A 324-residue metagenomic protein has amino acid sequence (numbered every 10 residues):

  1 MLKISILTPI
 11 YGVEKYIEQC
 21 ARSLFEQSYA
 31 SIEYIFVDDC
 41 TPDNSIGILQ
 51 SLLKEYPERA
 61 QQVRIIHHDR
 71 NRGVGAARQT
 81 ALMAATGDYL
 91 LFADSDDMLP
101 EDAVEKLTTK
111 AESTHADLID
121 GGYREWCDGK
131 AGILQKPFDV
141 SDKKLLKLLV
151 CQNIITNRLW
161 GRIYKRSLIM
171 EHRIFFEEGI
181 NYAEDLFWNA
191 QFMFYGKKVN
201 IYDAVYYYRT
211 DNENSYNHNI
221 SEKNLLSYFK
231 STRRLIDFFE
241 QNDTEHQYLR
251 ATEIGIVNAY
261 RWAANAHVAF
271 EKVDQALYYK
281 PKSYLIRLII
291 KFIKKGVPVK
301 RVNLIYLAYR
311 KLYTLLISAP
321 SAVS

Functional and structural regions predicted by a protein language model:
M1-S231, A308: Nucleotide-sugar donor-binding/catalytic module of glycosyltransferases that assemble extracellular/cell-envelope
Q50-L53, T108, I236, E240 (+1 more regions): Residue-level detector of alpha-helical secondary structure
Y56-R59, K106, N242, H246 (+2 more regions): Alpha-solenoid repeat scaffolds
E184-D185, A251-G255: Short, conserved alpha-helical segments within structured domains
A190, I254-V257: Non-catalytic, well-ordered alpha-helical scaffold segments
K197, A204-N212, H218-R250, N258-R287: Catalytic core of nucleotide-sugar-dependent glycosyltransferases
V268-S324: Membrane-interface aromatic/basic loop that binds lipid-linked glycans or pyrophosphate carriers, typified by
